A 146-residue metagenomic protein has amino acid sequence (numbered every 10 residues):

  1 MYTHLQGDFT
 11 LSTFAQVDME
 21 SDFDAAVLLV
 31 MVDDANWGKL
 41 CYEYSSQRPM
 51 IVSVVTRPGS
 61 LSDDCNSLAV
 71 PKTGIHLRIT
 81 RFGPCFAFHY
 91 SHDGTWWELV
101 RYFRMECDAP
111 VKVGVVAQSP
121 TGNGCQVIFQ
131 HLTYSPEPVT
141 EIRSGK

Functional and structural regions predicted by a protein language model:
M1-K146: Extracellular glycan-recognition regions
